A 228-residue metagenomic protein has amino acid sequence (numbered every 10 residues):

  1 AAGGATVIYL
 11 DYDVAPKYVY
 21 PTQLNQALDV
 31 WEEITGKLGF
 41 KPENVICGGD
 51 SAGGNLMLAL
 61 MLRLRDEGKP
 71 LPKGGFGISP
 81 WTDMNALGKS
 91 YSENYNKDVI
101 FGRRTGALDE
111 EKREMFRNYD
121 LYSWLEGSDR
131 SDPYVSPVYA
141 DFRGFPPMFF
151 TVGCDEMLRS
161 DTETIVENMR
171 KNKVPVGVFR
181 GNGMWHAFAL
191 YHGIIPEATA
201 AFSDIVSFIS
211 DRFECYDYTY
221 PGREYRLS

Functional and structural regions predicted by a protein language model:
A1-S228: Alpha/beta-hydrolase superfamily serine-hydrolase fold, recognizing
